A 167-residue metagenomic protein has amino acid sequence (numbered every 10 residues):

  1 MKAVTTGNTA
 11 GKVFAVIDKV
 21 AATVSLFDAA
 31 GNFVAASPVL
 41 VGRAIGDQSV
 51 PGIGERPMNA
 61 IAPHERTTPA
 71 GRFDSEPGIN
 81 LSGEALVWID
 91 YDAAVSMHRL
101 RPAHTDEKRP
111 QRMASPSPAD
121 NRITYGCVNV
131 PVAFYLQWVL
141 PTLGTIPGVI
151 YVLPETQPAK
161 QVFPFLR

Functional and structural regions predicted by a protein language model:
M1-V13, I17-K108: Gly/Pro-biased beta-strand-loop elements
R66-R167: Exported/periplasmic cell-wall-interacting domains
